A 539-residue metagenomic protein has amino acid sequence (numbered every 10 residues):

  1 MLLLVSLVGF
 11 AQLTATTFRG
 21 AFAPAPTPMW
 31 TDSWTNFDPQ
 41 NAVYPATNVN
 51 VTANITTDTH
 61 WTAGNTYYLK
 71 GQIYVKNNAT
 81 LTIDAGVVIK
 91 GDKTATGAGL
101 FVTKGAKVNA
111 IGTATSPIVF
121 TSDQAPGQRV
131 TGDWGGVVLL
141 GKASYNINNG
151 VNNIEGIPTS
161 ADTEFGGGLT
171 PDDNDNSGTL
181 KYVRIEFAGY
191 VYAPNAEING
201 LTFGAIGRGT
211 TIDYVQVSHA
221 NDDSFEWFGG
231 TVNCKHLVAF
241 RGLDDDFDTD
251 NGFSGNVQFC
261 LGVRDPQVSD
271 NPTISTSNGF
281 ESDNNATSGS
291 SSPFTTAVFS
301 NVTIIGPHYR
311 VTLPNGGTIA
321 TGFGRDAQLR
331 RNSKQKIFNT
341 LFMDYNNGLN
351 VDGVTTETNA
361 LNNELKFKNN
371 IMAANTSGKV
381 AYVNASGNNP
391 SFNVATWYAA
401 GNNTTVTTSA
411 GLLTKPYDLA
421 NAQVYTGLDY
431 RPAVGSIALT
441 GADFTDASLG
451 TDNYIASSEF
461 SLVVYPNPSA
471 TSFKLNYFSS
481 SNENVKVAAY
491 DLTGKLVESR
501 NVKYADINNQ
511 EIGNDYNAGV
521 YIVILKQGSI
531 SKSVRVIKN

Functional and structural regions predicted by a protein language model:
M1-A15, T451, D515, V520-L525 (+1 more regions): Bacterial Sec-dependent N-terminal signal peptides
Q12-N65, L69-K76, T80-L81, D92-G105 (+5 more regions): Extracellular beta-rich repeat passengers
V88-K90: Primarily the HKD phosphodiesterase
V215, L449-S458: Short, solvent-exposed secondary-structure boundary motifs
S457-Y465, S469-N539: C-terminal outer-membrane/trafficking sorting elements
